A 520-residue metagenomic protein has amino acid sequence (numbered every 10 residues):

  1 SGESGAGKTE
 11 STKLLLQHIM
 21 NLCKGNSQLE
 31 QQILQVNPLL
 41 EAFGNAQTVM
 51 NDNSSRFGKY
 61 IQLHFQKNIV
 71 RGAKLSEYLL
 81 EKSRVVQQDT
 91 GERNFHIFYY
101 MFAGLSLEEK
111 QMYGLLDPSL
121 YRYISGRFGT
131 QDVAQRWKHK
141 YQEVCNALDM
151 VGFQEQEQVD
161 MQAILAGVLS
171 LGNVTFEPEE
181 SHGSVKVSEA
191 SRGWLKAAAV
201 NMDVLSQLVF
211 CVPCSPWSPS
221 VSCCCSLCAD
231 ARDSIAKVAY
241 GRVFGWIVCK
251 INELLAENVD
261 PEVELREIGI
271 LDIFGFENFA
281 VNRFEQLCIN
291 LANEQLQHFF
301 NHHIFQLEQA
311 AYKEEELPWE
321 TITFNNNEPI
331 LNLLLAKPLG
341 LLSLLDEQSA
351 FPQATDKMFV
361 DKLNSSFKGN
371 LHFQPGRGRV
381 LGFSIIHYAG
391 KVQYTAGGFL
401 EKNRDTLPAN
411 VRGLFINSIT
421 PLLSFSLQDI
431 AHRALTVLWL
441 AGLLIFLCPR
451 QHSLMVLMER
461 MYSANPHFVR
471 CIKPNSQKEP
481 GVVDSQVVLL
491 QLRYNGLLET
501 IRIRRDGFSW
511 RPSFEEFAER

Functional and structural regions predicted by a protein language model:
E3: P-loop (Walker A) phosphate-binding loop of NTP-binding proteins
A6, Q17-Q88, H96-A103, A199-S206 (+4 more regions): Extended, low-complexity interaction tracts enriched in P/G/S/Q
S11: Hydrophobic positions on the alpha1 helix immediately C-terminal to the Walker A/P-loop
L14: Active-site signature of alpha/beta-hydrolase-fold catalytic machinery across serine- and Asp/Cys-nucleophile hydrolases
V70, Q87-V209: Helical/strand "switch-coupling" subdomains that flank nucleotide/phosphate-binding cores, especially in P-loop NTPases
D160, E262-R266: Short basic/glycine-enriched coil/helix segment immediately N-terminal to the Walker B
